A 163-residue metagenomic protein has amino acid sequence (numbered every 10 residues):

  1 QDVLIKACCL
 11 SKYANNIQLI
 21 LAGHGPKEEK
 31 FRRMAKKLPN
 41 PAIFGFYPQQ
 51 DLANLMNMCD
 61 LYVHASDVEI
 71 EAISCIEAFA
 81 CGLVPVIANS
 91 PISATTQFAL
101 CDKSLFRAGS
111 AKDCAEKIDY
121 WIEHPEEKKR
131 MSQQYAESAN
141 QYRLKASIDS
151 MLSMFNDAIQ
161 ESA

Functional and structural regions predicted by a protein language model:
Q1-L10, L19, P26-E29: A conserved mid-protein helix/loop that constitutes part of the nucleotide-sugar donor-binding site
E29-Q50: Nucleotide-activated donor-binding/catalytic signature segment of Leloir-type glycosyltransferases, i.e., the conserved
F46-Y47, N54-C59: Short alpha-helical donor nucleotide-sugar binding micro-motif in glycosyltransferases
D67: Aromatic "clamp/platform" in nucleotide-sugar-dependent glycosyltransferases that forms part of the donor/acceptor
V84-N89: Short hydrophobic beta-strand element within catalytic cores of glycosyltransferases and related nucleotide-activated
L100-A111, Y120-P125: Conserved acidic donor-binding segment of nucleotide-sugar-dependent glycosyltransferases
P125-I159: A charged, aromatic-enriched C-terminal amphipathic alpha-helix characteristic of glycosyltransferases across folds
